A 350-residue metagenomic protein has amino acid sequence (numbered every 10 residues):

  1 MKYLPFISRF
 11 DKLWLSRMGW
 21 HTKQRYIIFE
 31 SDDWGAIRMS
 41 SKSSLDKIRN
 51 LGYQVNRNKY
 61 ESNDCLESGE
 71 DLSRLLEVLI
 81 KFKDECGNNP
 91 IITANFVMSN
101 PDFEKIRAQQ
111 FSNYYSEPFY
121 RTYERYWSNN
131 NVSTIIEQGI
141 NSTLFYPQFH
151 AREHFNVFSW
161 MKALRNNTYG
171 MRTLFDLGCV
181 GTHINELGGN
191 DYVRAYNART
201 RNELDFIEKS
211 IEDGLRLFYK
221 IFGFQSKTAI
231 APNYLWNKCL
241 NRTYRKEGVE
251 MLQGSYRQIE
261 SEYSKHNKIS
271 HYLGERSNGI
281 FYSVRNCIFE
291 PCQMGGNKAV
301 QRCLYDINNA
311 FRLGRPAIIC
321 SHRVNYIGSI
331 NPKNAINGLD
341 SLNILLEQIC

Functional and structural regions predicted by a protein language model:
K2-T228, N233-Y282, A299-S321, S329-C350: Catalytic alpha-helical scaffold of carbohydrate-active enzymes acting on polysaccharides/glycoconjugates
C287-I288, C292-M294: A conserved mid-domain beta-alpha-beta active-site/ligand-binding segment of alpha/beta enzyme cores
V324: Short, glycine-/Ser/Thr-/acidic-enriched flexible segments
